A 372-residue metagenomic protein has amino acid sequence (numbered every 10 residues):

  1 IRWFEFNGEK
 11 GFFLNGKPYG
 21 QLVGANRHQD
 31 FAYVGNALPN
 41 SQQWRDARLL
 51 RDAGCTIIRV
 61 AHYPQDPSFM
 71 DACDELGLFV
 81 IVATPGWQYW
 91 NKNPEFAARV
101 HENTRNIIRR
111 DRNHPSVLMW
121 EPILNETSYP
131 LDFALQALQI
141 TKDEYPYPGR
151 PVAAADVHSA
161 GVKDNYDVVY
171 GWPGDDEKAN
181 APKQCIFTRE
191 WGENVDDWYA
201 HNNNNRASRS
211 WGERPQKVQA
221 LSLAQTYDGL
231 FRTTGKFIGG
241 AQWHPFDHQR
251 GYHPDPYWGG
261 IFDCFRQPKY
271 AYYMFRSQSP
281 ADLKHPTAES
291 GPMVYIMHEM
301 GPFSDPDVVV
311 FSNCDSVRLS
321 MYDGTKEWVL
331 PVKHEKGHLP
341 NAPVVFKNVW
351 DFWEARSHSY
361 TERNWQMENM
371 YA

Functional and structural regions predicted by a protein language model:
I1-E9, A25-N26, C264-F275, L283 (+1 more regions): An acidic-aromatic loop/edge-strand motif
I1-L50, D71: N-terminal carbohydrate-binding accessory modules
G11, R276-C314, R318, V344-K347: Surface beta-strand/loop "capping" patches
H28-F31, E193-V195, H248, A281: Active-site/binding-pocket entry motifs
W44-L49, I57-Y273, A288-E299, F303-V308 (+2 more regions): Substrate-binding/catalytic cleft of secreted carbohydrate-active enzymes, primarily glycoside hydrolases
D46-P64, W350-Q366: A short, charged
R318-Y371: Long, low-complexity serine/threonine/glycine- and acidic-rich segments characteristic of extracellular
